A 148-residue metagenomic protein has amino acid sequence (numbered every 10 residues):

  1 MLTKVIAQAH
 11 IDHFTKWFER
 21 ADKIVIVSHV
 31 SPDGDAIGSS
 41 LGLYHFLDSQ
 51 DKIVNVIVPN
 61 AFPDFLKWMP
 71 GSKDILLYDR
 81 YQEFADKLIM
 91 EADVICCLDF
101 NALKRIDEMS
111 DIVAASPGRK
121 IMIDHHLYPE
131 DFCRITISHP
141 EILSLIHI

Functional and structural regions predicted by a protein language model:
M1-I146: Replace "Mg2+/Mn2+-dependent" with "divalent metal-dependent
